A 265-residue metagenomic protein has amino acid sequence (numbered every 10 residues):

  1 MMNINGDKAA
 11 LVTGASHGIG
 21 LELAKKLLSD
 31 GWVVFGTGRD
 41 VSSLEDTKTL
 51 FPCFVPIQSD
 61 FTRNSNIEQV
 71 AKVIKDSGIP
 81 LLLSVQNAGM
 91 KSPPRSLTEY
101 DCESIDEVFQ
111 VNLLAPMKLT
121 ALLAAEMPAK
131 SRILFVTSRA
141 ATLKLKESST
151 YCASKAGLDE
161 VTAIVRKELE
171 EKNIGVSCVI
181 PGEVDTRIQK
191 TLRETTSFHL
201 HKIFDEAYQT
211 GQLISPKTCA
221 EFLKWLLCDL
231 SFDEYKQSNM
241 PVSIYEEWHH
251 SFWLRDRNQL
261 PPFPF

Functional and structural regions predicted by a protein language model:
T13, L81-G89, N112, F135 (+1 more regions): Rossmann-fold scaffold of SDR-type NAD(P)-dependent oxidoreductases
S16-H17: Conserved glycine-rich cofactor-binding loop
F51-S65: Rossmann-fold cofactor-recognition segment
E68, K91-D106, E147-T150: Conserved mid-core segment of classical short-chain dehydrogenase/reductases
D76, V111-S131, K167: Amphipathic alpha-helical dimer-interface segment in Rossmann-like NAD(P)H-dependent oxidoreductases
T98-M117, L158: Catalytic Tyr-X3-Lys loop
R132-G157, T162-E171, I180-V184: Catalytic loop of short-chain dehydrogenase/reductase
C178-V179, S197-R257: C-terminal helical subdomain
